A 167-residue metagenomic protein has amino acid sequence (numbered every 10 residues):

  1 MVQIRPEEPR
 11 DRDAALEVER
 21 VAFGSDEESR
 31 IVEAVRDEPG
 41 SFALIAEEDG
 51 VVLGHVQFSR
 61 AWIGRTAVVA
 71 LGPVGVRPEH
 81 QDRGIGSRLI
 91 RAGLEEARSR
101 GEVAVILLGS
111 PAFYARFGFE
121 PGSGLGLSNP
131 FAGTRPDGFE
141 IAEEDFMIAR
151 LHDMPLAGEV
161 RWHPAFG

Functional and structural regions predicted by a protein language model:
M1-E33, E38-L53, E143-G167: Short amphipathic alpha-helix that is part of the acyltransferase structural core
I45, V51-A61, A67-G75: Conserved beta-strand in the GNAT
A61, E79, R116-F117: Residues that scaffold the ATP/ADP-binding catalytic core of kinase and kinase-like folds
W62, P111, D153: Short, flexible active-site-adjacent loop segments at beta-strand->alpha-helix junctions, enriched in small/polar
H80, G84-A92, E102: Conserved acetyl-CoA pyrophosphate-binding loop and the N-cap/start of the following alpha-helix in GNAT-like
R83, S87, T134-D145, L151: Accessory recognition modules or surfaces
S99-V103, G109-A142: Conserved active-site alpha-helix within GNAT-family acetyltransferase domains
